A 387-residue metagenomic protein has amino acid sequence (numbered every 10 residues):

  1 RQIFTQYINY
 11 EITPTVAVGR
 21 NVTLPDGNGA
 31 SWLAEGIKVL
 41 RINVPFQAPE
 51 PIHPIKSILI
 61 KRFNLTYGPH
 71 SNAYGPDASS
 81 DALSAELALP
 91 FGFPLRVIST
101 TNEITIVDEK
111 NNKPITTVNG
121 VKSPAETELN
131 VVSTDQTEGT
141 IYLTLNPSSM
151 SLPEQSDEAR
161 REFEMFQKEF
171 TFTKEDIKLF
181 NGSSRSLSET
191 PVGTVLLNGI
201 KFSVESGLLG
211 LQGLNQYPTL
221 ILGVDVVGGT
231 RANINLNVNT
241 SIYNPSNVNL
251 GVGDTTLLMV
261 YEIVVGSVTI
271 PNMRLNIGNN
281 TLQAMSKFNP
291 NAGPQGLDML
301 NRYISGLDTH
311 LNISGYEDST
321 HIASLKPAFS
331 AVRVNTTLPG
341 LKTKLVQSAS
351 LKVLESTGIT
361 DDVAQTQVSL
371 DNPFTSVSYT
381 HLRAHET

Functional and structural regions predicted by a protein language model:
R1, T117-S156, E262-Q295: Intrinsically disordered, low-complexity Pro/Gly/Ser/Thr-rich segments with frequent PxxP/GP/PP motifs and embedded
R1-D26, T144-R185, K287-H321: Eukaryote-biased detector of low-complexity, proline/serine/threonine-rich segments and adjacent exposed loops
G29-I52, V195-G213, L325-T343: Short beta-strand elements
P51-N72, G210-V227, T337-G358: Low-complexity, acidic Ser/Thr/Pro/Gly-rich terminal tails and inter-domain linkers that flank the onset of structured
D77-L89, A232-Y243, T360-D371: Short beta-strand elements of extracellular/lumenal beta-sandwich folds
F91-S99, S246-V252, F374-Y379: A short beta-turn/strand-edge loop motif at beta-sheet boundaries
G92, I106, V248, L257-Y261: Extended serine/threonine-enriched, polar tracts that run as long, contiguous segments within proteins
T380-T387: Conserved small/polar residues in nucleotide/adenosyl-binding loops
